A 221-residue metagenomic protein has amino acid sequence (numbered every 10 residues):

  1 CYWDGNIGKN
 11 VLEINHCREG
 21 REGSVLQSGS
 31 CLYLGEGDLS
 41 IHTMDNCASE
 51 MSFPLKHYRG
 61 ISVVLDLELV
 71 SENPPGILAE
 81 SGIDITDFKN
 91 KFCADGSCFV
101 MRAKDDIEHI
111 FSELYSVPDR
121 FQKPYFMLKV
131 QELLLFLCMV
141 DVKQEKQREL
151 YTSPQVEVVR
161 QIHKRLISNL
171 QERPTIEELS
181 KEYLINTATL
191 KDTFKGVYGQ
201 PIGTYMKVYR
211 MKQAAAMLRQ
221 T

Functional and structural regions predicted by a protein language model:
I7-S24, V63-L67: Short, conserved beta-strand element in jelly-roll/cupin
E13, Y125, P201: Amphipathic alpha-helical recognition patches that constitute DNA-binding helices
S24-P154, V159, I176, K181-T187: Alpha-helical bundle regulatory/interaction domains
R160-S180, K195-T221: Terminal helix-turn-helix DNA-binding modules in bacterial transcription factors
